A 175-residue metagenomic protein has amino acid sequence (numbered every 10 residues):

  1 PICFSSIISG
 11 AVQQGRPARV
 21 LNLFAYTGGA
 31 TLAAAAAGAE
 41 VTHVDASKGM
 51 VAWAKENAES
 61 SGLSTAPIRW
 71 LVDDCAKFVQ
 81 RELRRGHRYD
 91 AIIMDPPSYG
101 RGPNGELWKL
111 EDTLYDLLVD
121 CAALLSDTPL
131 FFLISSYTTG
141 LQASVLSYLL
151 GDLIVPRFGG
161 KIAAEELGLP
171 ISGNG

Functional and structural regions predicted by a protein language model:
P1-P17: SAM-dependent Rossmann-like transferase core, predominantly class I methyltransferases with a strong bias toward
R16-Y26: Conserved class I S-adenosyl-L-methionine
T27-G28, M50: Conserved SAM/SAH-binding loop
E40-D45: Conserved SAM-binding motif I beta-strand of class I
S47-I93: S-adenosyl-L-methionine
K48-M50, V72, A91-D120: Mobile active-site "lid"/loop adjacent to the S-adenosyl-L-methionine
P129-G175: C-terminal catalytic and target-recognition region of SAM-dependent MTase-like enzymes, primarily methyltransferases
